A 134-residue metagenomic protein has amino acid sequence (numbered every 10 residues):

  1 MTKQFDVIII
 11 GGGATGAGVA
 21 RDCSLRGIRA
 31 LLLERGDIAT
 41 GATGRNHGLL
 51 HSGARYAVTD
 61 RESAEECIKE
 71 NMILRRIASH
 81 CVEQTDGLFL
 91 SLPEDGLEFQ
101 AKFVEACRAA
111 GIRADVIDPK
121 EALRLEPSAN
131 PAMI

Functional and structural regions predicted by a protein language model:
M1-T15: Beta1/beta-strand and adjacent pyrophosphate-binding region of the FAD-binding site in flavoprotein oxidoreductases
I10, L33, L90-S91: Short hydrophobic segments within beta-strands
A20, A30, A114: Hydrophobic anchor at the start of a short beta-strand that flanks the dinucleotide cofactor-binding loop
S24-R45: Glycine-rich FAD pyrophosphate-binding loop
G36-A39, P119-L123: Short glycine-enriched loops at secondary-structure junctions
G44-H47, P127: Short, flexible, mixed-charge acidic loops at enzyme active sites
H47-E121: Dinucleotide-binding Rossmann-like beta1-alpha1 core, especially the glycine-rich loop that anchors the ADP
A122, E126-I134: Catalytic cores of nucleotide-enabled group-transfer and carboxylate-activating enzymes in metabolic and assembly-line
